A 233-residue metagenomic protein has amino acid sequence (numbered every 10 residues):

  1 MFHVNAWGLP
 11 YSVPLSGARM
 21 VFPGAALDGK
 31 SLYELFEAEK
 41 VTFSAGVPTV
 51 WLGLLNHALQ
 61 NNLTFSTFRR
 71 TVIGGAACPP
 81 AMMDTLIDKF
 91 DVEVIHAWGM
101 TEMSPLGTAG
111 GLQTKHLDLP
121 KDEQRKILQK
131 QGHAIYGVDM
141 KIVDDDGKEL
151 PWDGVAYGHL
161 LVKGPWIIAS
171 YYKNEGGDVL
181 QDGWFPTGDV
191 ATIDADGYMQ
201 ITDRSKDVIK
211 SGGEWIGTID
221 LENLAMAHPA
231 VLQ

Functional and structural regions predicted by a protein language model:
F2-T42, H57: Conserved AMP-binding/adenylation subdomain of ANL enzymes
L15-A18, A38-G46, L55-K126, D139 (+2 more regions): Gly/Ser/Thr-rich phosphate-binding loop
E37, S44, G164, S170 (+1 more regions): AMP-binding/adenylate-forming catalytic core of the ANL superfamily
T49-W51, C78, I167: Alpha-helix capping/helix-boundary segments
G75, G99, G132, D189 (+1 more regions): Active-site glycine-centered loops adjacent to acidic/histidine catalytic or metal-binding residues that shape
H116, K130-G137, K148-D182, E214-I216: Conserved ATP/PPi-binding loop(s) of AMP-dependent carboxylate-activating enzymes
V143-D144, T187, I193: Hydrophobic alpha-helical segments, especially N-terminal targeting/anchoring helices
